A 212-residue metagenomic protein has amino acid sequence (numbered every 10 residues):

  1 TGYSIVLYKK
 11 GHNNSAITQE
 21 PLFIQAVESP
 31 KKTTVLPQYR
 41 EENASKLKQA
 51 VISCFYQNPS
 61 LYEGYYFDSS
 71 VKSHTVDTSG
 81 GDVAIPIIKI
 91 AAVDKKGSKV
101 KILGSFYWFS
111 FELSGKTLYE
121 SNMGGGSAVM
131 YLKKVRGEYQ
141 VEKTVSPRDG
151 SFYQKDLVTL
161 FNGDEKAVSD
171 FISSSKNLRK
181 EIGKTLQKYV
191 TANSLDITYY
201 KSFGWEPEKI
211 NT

Functional and structural regions predicted by a protein language model:
T1-Y3: Hydrophobic membrane-insertion alpha-helices, especially the h-region of bacterial N-terminal signal peptides
K10-T75: N-terminal, intrinsically disordered, polar/charged segments of Gram-positive cell-envelope systems that serve as
P21, I52, E142-T212: Low-complexity, intrinsically disordered terminal/linker segments enriched in charged and Gly/Pro repeats
D82-V83, F109-S110, E120-G125, R148-Q154: His-enriched metal-coordination microenvironments in redox/metal-binding proteins
I85-A92, S127-K133: Hydrophobic/aromatic beta-strand elements that line small-molecule binding cavities or substrate pockets in beta-rich
K96-E112: A short hydrophobic beta-strand element
G104-W108, L132-K134, K143-R148: A mature extracytoplasmic/lumenal domain signature
S114-R136: Exposed beta-sheet edge and beta->alpha loop/turn motif
